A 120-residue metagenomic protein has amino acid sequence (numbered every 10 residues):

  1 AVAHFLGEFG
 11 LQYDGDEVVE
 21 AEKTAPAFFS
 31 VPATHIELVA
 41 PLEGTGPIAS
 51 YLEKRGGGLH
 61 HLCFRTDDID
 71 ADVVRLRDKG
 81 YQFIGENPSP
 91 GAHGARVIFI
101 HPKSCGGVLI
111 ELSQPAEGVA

Functional and structural regions predicted by a protein language model:
A1-A3, G57-T66, P115-A120: N-terminal beta-strand motif that seeds the catalytic metal site of vicinal oxygen chelate
A1-H35, V74, D78-G80, E86 (+2 more regions): Core segments of cupin and vicinal oxygen chelate
A1-V2, Q12, I36-E37, G46-P47 (+2 more regions): Short loop/beta submotifs within extracellular cysteine-rich repeat domains
E8-G10, G56, G106: Alpha-helix termination/capping residues and helix-transition junctions
A27-S30, A49-R75: Vicinal oxygen chelate
T45-G46, G85: Short acidic (Asp/Glu) patches
Y81, P88-V97, K103-A120: Structural preference for solvent-exposed beta-strand-turn elements and adjacent flexible terminal/loop segments within
